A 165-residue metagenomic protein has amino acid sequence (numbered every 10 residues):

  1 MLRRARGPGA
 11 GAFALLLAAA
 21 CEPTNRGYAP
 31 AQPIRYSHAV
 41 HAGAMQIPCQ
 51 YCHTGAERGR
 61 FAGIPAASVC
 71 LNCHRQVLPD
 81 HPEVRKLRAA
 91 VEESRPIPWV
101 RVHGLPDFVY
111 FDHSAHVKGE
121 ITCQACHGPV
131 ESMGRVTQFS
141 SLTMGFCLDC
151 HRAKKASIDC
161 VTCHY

Functional and structural regions predicted by a protein language model:
M1-G11: Bacterial N-terminal signal peptides that target proteins for export
G9-A19: Bacterial N-terminal signal peptides
C21-Y165: Short sequence/structural segments immediately N-terminal
